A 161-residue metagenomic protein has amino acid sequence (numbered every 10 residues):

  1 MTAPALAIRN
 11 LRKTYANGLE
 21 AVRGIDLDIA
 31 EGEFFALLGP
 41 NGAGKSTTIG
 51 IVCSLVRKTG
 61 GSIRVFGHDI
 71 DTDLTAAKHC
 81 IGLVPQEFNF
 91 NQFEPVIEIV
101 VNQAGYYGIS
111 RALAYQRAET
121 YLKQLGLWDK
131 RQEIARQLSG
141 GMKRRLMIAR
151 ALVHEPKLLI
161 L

Functional and structural regions predicted by a protein language model:
A36, G50, L146-A151: ABC ATPase nucleotide-binding domain "signature" region
P40-G44: Walker A (P-loop) phosphate-binding loop of ABC-type ATPase nucleotide-binding domains
G61-T72, A76-A77: Conserved ABC transporter NBD signature motif
V101, G105, A112-K130: Conserved ABC ATPase "signature" region
I134-L138: Conserved ABC ATPase signature
V153-K157: A short, proline-enriched helix->beta-strand linker immediately N-terminal to the Walker B motif in ABC-type P-loop
L159-L161: Catalytic Walker B motif of ABC-type/P-loop ATPase nucleotide-binding domains
